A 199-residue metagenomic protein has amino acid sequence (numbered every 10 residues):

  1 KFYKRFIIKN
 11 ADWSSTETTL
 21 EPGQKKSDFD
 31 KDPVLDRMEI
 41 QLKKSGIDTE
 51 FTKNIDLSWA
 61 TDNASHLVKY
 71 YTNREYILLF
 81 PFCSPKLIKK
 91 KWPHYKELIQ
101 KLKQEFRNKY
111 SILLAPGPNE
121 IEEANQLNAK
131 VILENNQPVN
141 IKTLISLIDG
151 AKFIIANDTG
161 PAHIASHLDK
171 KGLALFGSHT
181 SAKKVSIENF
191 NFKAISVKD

Functional and structural regions predicted by a protein language model:
K1-D199: Catalytic machinery of carbohydrate-active enzymes, primarily nucleotide-sugar-dependent glycosyltransferases
